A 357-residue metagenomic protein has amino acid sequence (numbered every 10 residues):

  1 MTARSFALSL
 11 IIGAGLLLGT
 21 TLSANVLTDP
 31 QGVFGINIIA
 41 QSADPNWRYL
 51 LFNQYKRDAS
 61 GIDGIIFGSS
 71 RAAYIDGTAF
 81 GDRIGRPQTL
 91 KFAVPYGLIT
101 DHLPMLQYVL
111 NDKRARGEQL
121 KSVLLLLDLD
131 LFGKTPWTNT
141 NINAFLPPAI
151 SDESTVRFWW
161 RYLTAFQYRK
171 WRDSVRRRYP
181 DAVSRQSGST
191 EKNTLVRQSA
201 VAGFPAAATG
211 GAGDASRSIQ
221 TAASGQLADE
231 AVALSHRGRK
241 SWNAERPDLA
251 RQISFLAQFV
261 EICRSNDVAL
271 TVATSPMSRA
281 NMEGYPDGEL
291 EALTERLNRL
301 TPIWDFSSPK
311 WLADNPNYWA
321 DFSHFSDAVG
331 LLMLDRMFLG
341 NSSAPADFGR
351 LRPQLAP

Functional and structural regions predicted by a protein language model:
S5-V26: Hydrophobic membrane-insertion alpha-helices, especially the h-region of bacterial N-terminal signal peptides
V26-R48: Alpha-helical transmembrane signal-anchor/signal-peptide segments
A43-R71: Short extracytoplasmic
G61, F67-W159: Membrane-embedded segments
L126-L129, T140-N266, S342, R352-P357: Secreted/periplasmic serine-hydrolase-like ester/acetyl group-modifying domain
L127-L131, P276-R279, P309-K310: Short beta-alpha junction loops
A280-N281, D287: Small-residue-rich helix-loop
P286-P357: C-terminal regions of proteins
